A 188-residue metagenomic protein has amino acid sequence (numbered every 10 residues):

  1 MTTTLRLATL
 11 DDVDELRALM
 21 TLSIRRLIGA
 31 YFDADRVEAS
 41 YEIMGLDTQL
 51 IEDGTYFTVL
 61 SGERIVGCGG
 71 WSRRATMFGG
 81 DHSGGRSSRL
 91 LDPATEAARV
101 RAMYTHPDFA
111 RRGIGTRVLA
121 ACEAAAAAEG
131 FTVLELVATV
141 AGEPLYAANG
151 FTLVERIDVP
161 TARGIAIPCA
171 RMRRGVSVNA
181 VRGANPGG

Functional and structural regions predicted by a protein language model:
M1-D14, S177-G188: Conserved N-terminal entry element of GNAT/NAT acetyltransferase domains
T21-L46: Conserved GNAT-fold acetyl-CoA-binding loop/helix
D47-D53: Short loop/turn motifs at secondary-structure junctions and domain boundaries
D53, L60, V66-A110, A125 (+2 more regions): Conserved acyl-donor/pantetheine-binding loop and adjacent beta-alpha core of acyl/acetyltransferases and related
L60-G62, R174-G175: Active-site beta-strand termini and strand-to-loop segments that position acidic
F109, G113-A121: Conserved acetyl-CoA pyrophosphate-binding loop and the N-cap/start of the following alpha-helix in GNAT-like
T132, V137-E143, N149, E155-G188: C-terminal "cap" of GNAT-fold acetyltransferases
